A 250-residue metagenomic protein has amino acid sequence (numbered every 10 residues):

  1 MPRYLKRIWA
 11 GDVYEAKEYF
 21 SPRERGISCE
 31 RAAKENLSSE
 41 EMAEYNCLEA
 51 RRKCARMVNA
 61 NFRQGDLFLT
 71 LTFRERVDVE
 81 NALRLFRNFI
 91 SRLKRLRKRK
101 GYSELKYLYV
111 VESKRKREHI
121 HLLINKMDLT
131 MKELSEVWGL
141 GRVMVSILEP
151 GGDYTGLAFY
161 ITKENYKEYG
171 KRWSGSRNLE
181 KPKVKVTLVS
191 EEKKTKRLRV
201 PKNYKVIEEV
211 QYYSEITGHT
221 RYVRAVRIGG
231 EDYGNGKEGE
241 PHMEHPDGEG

Functional and structural regions predicted by a protein language model:
M1-K116, K126-G250: Right-hand nucleic-acid polymerase module
